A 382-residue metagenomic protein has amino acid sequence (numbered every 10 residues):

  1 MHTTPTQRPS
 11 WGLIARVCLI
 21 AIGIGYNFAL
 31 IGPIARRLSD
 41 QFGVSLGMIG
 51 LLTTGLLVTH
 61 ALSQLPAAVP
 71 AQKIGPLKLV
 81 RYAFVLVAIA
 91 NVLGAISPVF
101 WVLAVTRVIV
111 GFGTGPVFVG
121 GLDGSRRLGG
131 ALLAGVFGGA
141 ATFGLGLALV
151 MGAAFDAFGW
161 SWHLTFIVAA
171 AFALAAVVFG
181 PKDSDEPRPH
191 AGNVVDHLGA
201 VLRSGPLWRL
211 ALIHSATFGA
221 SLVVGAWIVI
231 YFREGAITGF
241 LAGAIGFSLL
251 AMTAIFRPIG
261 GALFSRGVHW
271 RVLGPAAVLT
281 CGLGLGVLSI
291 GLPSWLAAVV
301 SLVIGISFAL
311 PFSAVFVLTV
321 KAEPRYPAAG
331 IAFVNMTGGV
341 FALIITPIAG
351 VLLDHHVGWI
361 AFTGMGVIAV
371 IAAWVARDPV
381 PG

Functional and structural regions predicted by a protein language model:
H2-R8, D183-A211: Juxtamembrane intracellular "pre-TM" segments in multi-pass secondary transporters
I31-G32, P206-P258: Extracytoplasmic gate region of multi-pass secondary transporters
A61-W101: Conserved MFS/SLC helix-loop-helix module at the cytosolic interface between two early adjacent transmembrane helices
S63-P76, F256-H269, L353: Helix-to-loop junctions at the C-terminal end of transmembrane segments in multipass secondary transporters
T106-A141: Cytoplasmic helix-loop-helix junction between adjacent transmembrane helices in 12-TM secondary transporters
G135-S184: Helix-loop-helix hairpin linking two adjacent transmembrane segments in secondary transporters
V268-V315: C-terminal transmembrane helical hairpin of 12-TM major facilitator-type secondary transporters
K321-V357, F362-M365: A late C-terminal transmembrane helix in Major Facilitator Superfamily
